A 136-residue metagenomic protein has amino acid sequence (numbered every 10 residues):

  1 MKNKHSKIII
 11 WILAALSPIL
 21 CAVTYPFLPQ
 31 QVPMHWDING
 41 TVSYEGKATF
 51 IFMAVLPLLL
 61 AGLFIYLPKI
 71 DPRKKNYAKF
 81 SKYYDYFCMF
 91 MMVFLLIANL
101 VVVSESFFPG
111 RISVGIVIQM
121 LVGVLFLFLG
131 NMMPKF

Functional and structural regions predicted by a protein language model:
K2-V32, D37-F136: Feature 926 captures the class I aminoacyl-tRNA synthetase adenylation module centered on the KMSKS loop
